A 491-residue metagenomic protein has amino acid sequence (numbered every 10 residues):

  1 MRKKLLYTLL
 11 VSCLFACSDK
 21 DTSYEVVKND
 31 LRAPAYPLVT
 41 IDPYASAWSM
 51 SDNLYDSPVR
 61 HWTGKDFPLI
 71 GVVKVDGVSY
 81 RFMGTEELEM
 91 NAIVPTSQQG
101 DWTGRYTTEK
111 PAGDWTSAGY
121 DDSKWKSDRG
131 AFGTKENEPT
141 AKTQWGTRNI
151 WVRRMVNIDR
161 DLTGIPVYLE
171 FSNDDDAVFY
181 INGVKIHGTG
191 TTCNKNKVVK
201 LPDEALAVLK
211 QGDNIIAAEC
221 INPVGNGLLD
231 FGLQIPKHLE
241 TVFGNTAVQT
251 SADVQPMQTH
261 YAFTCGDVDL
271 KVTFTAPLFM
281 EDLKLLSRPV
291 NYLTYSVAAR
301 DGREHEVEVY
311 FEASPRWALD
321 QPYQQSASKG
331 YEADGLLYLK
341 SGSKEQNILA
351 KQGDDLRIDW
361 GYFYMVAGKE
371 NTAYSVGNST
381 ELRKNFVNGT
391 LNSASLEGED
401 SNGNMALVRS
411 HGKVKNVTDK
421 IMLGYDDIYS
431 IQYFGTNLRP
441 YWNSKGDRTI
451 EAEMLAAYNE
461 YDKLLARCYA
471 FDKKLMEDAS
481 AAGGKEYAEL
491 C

Functional and structural regions predicted by a protein language model:
F15-A16: C-terminal motif of bacterial Sec signal peptides marking the signal peptidase cleavage site
D21-P37, A47, E87-S117, I216 (+3 more regions): Acidic/polar, glycine-enriched structural segments that form the non-catalytic walls/loops of the carbohydrate-binding
V27-M90: Solvent-exposed N-terminal domain segments of exported/luminal and surface proteins
A92-A112, S117-Y120, W125-D128, T192 (+1 more regions): An acidic-aromatic loop/edge-strand motif
W125, R148, V156-G183, I216-A218: Aromatic-lined ligand-binding clefts that engage carbohydrates, nucleic acids, or primary amines
E136-W151, G188-N196, L396-D400: Extracellular beta-rich ligand/substrate-recognition surface
W145-D159, K197-L201, H260-Y261, M405: Short beta-strands within extracellular/lumenal beta-sheet-rich domains
R153-I165, D203-V208, R409-G412: Extracellular and analogous surface-interaction loops
